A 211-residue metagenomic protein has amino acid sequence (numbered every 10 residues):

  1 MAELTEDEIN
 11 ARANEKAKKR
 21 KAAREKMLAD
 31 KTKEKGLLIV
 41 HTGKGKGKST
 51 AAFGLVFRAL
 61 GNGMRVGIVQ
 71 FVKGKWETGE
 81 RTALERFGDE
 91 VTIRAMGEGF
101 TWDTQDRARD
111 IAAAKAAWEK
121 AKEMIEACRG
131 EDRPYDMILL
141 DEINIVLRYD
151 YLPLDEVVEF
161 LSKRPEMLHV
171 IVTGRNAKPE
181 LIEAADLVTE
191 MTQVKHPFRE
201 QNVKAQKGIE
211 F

Functional and structural regions predicted by a protein language model:
M1-L37: Extreme N-terminal, non-catalytic leader segments that precede Walker-type/kinase nucleotide-binding cores
A2-T5, K18-A22, A127, E131 (+1 more regions): C-terminal accessory "lid"/substrate-recognition subdomains
I39-E126: Conserved P-loop
R58, A83, F160, E180-L181: Hydrophobic/aromatic ligand-binding patch that stacks against planar heteroaromatic rings of cofactors or nucleotides
V72-W76, G99-T101, N144-I145, N176-P179 (+1 more regions): Conserved nucleotide-binding/hydrolysis micro-motifs of P-loop NTPases
D103-H169: Phosphate-binding/switch loop-helix module in NTP-utilizing enzymes
L168-A177: Short, flexible loop segments at boundaries between secondary-structure elements
A177-F211: Phosphate-binding/switch region of NTP-binding enzymes
